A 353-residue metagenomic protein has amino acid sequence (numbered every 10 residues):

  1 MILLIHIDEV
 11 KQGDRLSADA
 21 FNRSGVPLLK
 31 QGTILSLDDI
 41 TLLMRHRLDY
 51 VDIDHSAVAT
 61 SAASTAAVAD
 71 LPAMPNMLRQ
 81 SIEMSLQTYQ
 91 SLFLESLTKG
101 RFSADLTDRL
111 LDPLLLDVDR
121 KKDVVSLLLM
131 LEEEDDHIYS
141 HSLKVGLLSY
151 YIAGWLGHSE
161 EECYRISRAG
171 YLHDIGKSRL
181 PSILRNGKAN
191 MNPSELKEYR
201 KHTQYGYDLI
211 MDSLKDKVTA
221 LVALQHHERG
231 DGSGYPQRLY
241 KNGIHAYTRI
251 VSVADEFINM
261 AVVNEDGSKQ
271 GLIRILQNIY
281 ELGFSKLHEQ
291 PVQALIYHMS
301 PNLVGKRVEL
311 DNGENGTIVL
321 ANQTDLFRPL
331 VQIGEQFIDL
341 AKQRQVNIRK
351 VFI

Functional and structural regions predicted by a protein language model:
M1-T98, F102-D105, K269-I353: Terminal helices and disordered tails flanking the catalytic cores of nucleotide-processing hydrolases
A20, L184-R185, M191, G230-Y235 (+1 more regions): Short clusters of hydrophobic/aromatic residues that line enzyme substrate/ligand-binding pockets
I40-T41, Y150, Y207: Short glycine-/small-residue-rich flexible loop motifs, especially phosphate/cofactor-binding loops
S61-E198, M211-S213: Acidic/His-rich, divalent-metal-binding segments that scaffold phosphate/diphosphate chemistry
L131-E134, N186-S194, A223-L224, Y247-T248 (+2 more regions): Short alpha-helical linear motifs
V145, I166-R168, L172-R179, L196-Q293 (+2 more regions): Alpha-helical scaffolding flanking metal-ion-dependent phosphate/phosphodiester catalytic sites
